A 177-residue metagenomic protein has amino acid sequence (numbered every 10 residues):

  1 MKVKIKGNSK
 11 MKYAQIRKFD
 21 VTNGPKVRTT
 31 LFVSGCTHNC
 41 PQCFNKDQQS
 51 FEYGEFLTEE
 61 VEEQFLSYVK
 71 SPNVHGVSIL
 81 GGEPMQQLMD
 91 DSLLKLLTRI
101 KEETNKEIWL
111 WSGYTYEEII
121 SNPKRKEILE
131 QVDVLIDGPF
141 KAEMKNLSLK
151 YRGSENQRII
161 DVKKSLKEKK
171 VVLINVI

Functional and structural regions predicted by a protein language model:
K2-F32, N45-E52, V171, V176: N-terminal [4Fe-4S]-dependent radical SAM core
I16-K18, E63-F65, I120-P123: A generic local structural motif
F32-N39: Short pre-active-site segment immediately N-terminal to redox-active cysteine/selenocysteine motifs in thiol-based
N45-E60, P72-Q87, N105-I119, L129 (+2 more regions): Core AdoMet radical
T58-E62, D90-T98, N122-K126: Charged helix-capping and loop-helix junction motifs
L66-P72, G76, G82, D90-L94 (+1 more regions): Extended interfacial segments that mediate partner engagement and assembly in macromolecular machines
Q87-T98, K145-I177: P-loop/Walker A phosphate-binding loop and immediately adjacent motor/lid segment at beta-alpha junctions
L93-W109: Surface-exposed amphipathic alpha-helices with a cationic face
